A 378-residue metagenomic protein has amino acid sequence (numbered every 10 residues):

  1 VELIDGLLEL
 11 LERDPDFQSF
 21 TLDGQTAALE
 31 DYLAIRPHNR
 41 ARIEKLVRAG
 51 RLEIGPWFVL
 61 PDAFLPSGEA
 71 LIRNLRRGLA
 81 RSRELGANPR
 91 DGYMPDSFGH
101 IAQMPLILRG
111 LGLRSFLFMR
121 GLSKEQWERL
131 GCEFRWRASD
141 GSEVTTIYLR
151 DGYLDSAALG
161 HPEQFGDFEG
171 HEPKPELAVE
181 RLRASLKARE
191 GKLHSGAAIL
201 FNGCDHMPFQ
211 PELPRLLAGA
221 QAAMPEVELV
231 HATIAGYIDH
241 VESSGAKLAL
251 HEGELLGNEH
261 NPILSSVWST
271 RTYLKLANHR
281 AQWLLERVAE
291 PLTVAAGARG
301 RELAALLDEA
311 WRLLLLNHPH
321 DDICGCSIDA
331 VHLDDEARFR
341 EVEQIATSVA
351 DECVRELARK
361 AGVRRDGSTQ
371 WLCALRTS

Functional and structural regions predicted by a protein language model:
V1-T377: Catalytic-domain carbohydrate-binding cleft regions of carbohydrate-active enzymes
